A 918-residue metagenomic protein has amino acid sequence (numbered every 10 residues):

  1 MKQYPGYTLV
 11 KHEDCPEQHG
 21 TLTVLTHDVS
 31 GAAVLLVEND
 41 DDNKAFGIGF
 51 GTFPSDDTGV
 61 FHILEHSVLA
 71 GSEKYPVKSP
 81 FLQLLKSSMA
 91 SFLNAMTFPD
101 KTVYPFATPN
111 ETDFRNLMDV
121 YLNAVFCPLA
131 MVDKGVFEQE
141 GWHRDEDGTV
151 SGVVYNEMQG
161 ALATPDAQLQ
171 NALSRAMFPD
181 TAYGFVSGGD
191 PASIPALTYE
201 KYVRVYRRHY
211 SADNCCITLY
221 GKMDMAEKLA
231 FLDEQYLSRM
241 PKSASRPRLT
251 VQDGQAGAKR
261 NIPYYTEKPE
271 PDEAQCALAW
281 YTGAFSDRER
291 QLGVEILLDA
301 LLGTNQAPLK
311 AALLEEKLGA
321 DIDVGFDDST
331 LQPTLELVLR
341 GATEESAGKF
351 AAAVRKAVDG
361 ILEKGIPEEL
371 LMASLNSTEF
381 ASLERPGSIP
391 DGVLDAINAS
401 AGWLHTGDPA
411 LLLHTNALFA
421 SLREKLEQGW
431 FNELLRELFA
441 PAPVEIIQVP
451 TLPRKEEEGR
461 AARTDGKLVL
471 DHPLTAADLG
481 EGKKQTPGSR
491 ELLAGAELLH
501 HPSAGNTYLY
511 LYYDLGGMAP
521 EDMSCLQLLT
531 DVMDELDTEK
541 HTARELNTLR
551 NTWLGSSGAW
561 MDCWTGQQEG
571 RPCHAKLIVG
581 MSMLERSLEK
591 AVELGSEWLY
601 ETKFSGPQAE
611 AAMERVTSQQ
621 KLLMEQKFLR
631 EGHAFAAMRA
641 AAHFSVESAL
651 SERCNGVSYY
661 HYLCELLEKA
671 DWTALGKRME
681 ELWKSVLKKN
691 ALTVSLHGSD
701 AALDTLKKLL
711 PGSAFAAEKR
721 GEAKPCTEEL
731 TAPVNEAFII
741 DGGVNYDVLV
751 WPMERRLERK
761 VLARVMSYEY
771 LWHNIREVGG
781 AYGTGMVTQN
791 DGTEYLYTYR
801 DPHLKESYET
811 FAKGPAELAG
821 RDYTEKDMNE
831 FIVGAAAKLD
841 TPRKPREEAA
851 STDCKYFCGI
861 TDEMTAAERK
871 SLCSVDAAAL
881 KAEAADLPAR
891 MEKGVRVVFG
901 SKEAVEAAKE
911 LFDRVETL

Functional and structural regions predicted by a protein language model:
M1-A45: Non-catalytic terminal extensions that flank enzyme cores
V37-D40, G47-G49, Y155, Q159 (+9 more regions): His/Glu-based metal-binding/catalytic segments typifying zinc-dependent metallopeptidases
N43-F53, S79-C127, K134-E140, A167-A192 (+10 more regions): M16 family metallopeptidases and their MPP-like homologs
T58-A70, M523, Q527-D531: Active-site recognition of the HExxH zinc-binding catalytic motif
F92, V203-R207, Y264-T266, L309 (+10 more regions): Generic recognition of flexible, low-complexity loop/linker segments
R144, T149-A212, T218-G221, M225-D233 (+2 more regions): Hydrophobic, small-residue-rich alpha-helical packing segments that form membrane-like cores
V203-Q235, S651-G656, L675-L709, E892: Non-catalytic, conformational "gating/processing" segments within enzyme and secreted inhibitor domains
S874-L918: In a subset of proteins, long, contiguous C-terminal domains/tails are tracked
